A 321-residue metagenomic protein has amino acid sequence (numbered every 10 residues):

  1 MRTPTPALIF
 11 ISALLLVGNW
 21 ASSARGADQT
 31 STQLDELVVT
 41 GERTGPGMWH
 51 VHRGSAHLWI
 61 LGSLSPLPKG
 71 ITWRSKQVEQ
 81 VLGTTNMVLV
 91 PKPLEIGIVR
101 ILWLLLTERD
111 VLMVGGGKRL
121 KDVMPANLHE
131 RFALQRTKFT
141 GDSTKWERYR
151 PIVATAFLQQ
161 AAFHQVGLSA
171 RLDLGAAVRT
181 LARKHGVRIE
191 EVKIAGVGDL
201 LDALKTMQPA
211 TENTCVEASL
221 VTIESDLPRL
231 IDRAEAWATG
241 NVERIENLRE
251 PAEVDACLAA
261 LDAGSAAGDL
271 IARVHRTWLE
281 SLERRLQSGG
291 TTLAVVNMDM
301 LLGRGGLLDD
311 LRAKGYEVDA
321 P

Functional and structural regions predicted by a protein language model:
M1-P6: Positively charged n-region of N-terminal signal peptides that target proteins for export
L8-N19: Bacterial N-terminal signal peptides
S23-G26: Boundary at the C-terminal end of the N-terminal hydrophobic targeting segment
S31-G41, G45-A266: Structured, acidic catalytic/metal-binding patches in enzyme active sites
A260-P321: A cross-kingdom marker for long, charged
